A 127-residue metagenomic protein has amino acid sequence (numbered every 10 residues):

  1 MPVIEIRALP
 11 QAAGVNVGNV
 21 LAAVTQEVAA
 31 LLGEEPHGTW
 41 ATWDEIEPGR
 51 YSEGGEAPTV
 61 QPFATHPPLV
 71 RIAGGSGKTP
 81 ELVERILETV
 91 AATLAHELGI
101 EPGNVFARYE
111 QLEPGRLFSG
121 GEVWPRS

Functional and structural regions predicted by a protein language model:
M1-S127: A domain-level signal for the structural core that forms small-molecule/cofactor-binding pockets and catalytic centers
